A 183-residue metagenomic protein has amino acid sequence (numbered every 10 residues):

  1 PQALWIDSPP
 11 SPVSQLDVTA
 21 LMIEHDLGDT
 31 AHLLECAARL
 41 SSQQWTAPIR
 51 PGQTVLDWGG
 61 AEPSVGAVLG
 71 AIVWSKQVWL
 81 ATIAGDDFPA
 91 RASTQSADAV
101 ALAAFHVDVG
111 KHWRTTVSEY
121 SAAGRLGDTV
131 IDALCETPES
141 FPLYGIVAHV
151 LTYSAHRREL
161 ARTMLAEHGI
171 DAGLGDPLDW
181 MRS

Functional and structural regions predicted by a protein language model:
P1-D7, L16, A20-L40, Q44-A92 (+1 more regions): Short, contiguous alpha-helical
A37, S41, V117-G124: A general structural signal marking secondary-structure boundaries and capping sites
G85-A122: Helix-adjacent hinge/juxtasegments
E119-E136: Acidic catalytic patch
